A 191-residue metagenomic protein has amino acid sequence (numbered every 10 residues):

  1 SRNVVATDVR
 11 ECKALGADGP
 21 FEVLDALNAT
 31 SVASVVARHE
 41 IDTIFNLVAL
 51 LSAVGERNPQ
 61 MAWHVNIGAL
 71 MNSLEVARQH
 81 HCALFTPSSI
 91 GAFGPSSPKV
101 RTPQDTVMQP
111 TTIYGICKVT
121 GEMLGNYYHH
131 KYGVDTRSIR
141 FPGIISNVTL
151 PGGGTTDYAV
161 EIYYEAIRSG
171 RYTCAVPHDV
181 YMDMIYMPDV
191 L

Functional and structural regions predicted by a protein language model:
R2-K13: Conserved glycine-rich Rossmann-like NAD(P)H-binding loop of the short-chain dehydrogenase/reductase
T7, I44-L50, L84-I90, I139-F141: SDR active-site strand-loop-helix element
G16-A29: Rossmann-fold cofactor-recognition segment
A26-V65: NAD(P)H-binding glycine-rich loop region in Rossmannoid oxidoreductase-like domains and their noncatalytic homologs
W63, V100, T106, T111-E122 (+2 more regions): Short-chain dehydrogenase/reductase
I67-S73, C117-G125: Conserved catalytic Lys-bearing alpha helix of Rossmann-like short-chain dehydrogenase/reductases
M71-I113: Conserved Rossmann-fold NAD(P)-dependent oxidoreductase catalytic core, especially the SDR/UDP-sugar
N126-Y181, M187-D189: NAD(P)-dependent short-chain dehydrogenase/reductase
